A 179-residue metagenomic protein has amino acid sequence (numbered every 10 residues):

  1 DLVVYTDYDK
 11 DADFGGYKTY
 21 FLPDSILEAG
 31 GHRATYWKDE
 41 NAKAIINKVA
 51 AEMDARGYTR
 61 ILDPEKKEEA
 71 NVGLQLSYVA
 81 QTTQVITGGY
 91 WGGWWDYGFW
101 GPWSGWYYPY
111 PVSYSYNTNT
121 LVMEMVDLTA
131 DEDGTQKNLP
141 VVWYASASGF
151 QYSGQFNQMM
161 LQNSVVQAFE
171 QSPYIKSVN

Functional and structural regions predicted by a protein language model:
D1-V4, D9, S113-V142, A147-N179: C-terminal/domain-edge helix-coil "capping" segments
L2-D24: Post-signal peptide N-terminal segment of mature Sec-exported envelope proteins
D13-G15, E65-A70, V85, S113-T118 (+1 more regions): Extracellular/periplasmic catalytic domains that process cell-envelope and extracellular macromolecules
Y20-P23, G73-S77, V122-E124, W143-S146: Soluble periplasmic/extracytoplasmic beta-strand elements of cell-envelope proteins
D24, V49-G57, Y78, T129 (+1 more regions): Sec/Tat-exported extracytoplasmic proteins
S25-S77: N-terminal segment of the mature soluble domain
L27-A29, V79-T83, T129-A130, S148-Y152: Solvent-exposed loop/turn segments at secondary-structure junctions within structured extracellular/periplasmic domains
L76-D131: Surface-exposed short loop/turn segments
